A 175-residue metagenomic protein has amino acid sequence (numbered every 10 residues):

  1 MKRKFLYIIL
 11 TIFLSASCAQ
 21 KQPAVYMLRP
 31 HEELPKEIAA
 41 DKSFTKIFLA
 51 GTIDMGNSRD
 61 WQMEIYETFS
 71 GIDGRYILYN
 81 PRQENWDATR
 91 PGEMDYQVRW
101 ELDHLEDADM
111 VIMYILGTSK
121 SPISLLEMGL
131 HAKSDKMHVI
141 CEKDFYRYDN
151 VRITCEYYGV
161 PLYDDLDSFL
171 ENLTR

Functional and structural regions predicted by a protein language model:
M1-K4: Positively charged n-region of N-terminal signal peptides that target proteins for export
Y7-S15: Bacterial N-terminal signal peptides
C18-R175: Conserved catalytic or regulatory cores that recognize and/or transform ribose-phosphate-containing ligands
